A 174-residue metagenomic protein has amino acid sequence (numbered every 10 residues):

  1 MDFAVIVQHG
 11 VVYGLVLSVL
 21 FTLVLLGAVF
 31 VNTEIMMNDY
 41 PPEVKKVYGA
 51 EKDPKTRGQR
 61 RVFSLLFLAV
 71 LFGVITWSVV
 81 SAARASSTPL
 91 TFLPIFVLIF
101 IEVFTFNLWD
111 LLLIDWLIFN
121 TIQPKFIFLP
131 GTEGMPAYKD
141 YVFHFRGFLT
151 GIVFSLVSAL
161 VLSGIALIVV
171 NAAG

Functional and structural regions predicted by a protein language model:
M1-Q8: Short, strongly hydrophobic alpha-helical membrane anchors
V12-E34, E102-F119: Hydrophobic alpha-helical membrane-embedded segments
Y48-V70: Interfacial helix-start motif at the membrane-water boundary
F63, D140-S158: Hydrophobic alpha-helical transmembrane segments
S87-T105: Interfacial segments of alpha-helical transmembrane regions
L113-E133: Juxtamembrane non-transmembrane "cap" segments at the membrane-aqueous interface of multi-pass membrane proteins
I127-F145: Short, membrane-exposed interhelical loops at transmembrane-helix boundaries
L162-G174: Juxtamembrane boundary at the C-terminal end of a transmembrane helix
